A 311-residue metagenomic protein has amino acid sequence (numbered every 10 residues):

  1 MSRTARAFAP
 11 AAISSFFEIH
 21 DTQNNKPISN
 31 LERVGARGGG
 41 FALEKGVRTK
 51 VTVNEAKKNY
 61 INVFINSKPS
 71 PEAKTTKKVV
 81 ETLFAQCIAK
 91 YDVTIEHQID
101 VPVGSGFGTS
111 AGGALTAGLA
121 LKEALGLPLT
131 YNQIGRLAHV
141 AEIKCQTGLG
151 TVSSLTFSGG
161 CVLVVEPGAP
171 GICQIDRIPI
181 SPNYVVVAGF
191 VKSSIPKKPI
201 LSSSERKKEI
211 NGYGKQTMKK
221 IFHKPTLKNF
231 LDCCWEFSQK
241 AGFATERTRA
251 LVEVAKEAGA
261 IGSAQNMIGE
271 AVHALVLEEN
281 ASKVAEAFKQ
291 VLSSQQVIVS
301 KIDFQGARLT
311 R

Functional and structural regions predicted by a protein language model:
M1-V103, R311: ATP-binding N-lobe of GHMP and related small-molecule kinases
A5-F8, Q174-R311: C-terminal nucleotide
S14-F16, T22-Q23, A56-K58, P170-G171 (+2 more regions): Short, acidic Gly/Pro/Ser/Thr-rich loop/turn segments
F16, T22, A42, T52-A56 (+9 more regions): Change "in soluble alpha/beta enzymes" to "in soluble alpha/beta proteins
A89-D100, R136-A141, R247-A258: Short, hydrophobic/aliphatic alpha-helical segments
F107-Y131: DPxDG-like acidic metal-binding loop motif
Y131-D176: Alpha/beta catalytic cores of group-transfer enzymes, especially the acyltransferase/condensing modules of polyketide
